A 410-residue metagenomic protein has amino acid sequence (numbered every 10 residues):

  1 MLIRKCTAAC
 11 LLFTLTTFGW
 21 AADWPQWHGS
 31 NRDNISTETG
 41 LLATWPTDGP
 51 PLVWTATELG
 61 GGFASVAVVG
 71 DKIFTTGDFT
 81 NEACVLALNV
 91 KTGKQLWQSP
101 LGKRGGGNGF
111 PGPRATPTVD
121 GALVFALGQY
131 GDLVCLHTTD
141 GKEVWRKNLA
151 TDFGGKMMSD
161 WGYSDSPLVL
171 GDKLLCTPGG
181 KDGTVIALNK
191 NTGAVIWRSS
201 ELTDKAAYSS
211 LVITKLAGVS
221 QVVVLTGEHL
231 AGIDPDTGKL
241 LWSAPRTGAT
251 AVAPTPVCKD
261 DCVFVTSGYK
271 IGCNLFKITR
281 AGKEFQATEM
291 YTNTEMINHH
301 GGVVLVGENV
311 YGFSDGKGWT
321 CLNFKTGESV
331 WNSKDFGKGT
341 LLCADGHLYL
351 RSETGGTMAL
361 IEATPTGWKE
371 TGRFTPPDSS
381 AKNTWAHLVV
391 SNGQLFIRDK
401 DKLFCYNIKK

Functional and structural regions predicted by a protein language model:
M1-R4: N-terminal secretory signal peptides that target proteins for export/translocation
T7-F18: Bacterial N-terminal signal peptides
W20-K410: Noncatalytic, solvent-exposed loop/strand surfaces of beta-propeller-type extracellular/periplasmic domains
